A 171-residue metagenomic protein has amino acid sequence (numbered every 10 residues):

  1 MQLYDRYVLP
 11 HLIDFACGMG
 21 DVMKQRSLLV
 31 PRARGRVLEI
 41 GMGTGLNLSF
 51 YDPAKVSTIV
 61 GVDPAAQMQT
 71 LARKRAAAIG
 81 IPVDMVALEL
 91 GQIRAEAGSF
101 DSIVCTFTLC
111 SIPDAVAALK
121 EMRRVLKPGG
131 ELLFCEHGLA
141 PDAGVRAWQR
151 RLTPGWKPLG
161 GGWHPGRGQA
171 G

Functional and structural regions predicted by a protein language model:
M1-P10, D21-R26: N-terminal, positively charged/glycine-rich alpha-helical extensions of SAM-dependent methyltransferases
D5, I13-M19, L133-G171: C-terminal alpha-helical "lid/dimerization" subdomain adjacent to the S-adenosyl-L-methionine
A16-R36, L46, F50: Conserved alpha-helix/loop element of class I SAM-dependent methyltransferases that forms part of the SAM/SAH-binding
G35, S57, D101: Conserved acidic residues
L38-I40, T44-Q92: Class I SAM-dependent methyltransferase SAM/SAH-binding core
G91-I103: A short acidic, Gly/Pro-enriched loop at the edge of an enzyme's catalytic core that lines a small-molecule cofactor
D101-D114: A short SAM/SAH-binding and catalytic strip from SAM-dependent methyltransferases
V116-P128: A short glycine-rich, Lys/Arg-flanked "PGG" loop and its adjoining helix->strand segment in the class I
